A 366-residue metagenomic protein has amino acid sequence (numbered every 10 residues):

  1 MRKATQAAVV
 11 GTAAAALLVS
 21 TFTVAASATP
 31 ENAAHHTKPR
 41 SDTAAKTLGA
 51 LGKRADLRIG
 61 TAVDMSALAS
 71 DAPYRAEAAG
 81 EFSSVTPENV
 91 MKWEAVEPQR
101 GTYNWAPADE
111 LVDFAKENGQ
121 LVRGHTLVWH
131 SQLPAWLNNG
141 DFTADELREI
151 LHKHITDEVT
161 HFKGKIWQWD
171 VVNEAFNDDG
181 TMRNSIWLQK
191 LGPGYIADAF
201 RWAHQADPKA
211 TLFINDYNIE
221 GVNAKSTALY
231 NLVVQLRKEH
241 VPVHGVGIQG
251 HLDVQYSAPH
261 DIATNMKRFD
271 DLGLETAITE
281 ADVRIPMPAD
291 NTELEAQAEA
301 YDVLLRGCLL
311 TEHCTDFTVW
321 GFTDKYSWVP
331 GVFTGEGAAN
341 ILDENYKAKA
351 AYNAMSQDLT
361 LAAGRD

Functional and structural regions predicted by a protein language model:
M1-P30: Secretory targeting and sorting signals
K38-E88: Boundary/entry segment of secreted carbohydrate-active catalytic domains
T43-G49, E97, W136, G140-F142 (+7 more regions): Aromatic-rich peripheral "rim/lid" segments of glycoside hydrolase catalytic domains that contact and position glycan
G49-R54, A72-S83, D109-L121, V159-K163 (+4 more regions): Acidic (Asp/Glu)-rich catalytic clusters
A62-P73, W93-A106, F176-T181, I219-A228 (+2 more regions): Acidic-and-aromatic substrate-binding clefts and catalytic sites of carbohydrate-active enzymes
M65-E81, R148-E158, A224-L236, A300-L305: Short, acidic/polar
G80-P98, A106-I219, R284: Substrate-binding cleft and catalytic face of glycoside hydrolase catalytic domains, especially the flexible beta-alpha
S83-N89, N173, A206-D216, L229-Y256 (+1 more regions): Aromatic- and acid-rich polysaccharide-binding/catalytic face of secreted or lumenal carbohydrate-active enzymes
